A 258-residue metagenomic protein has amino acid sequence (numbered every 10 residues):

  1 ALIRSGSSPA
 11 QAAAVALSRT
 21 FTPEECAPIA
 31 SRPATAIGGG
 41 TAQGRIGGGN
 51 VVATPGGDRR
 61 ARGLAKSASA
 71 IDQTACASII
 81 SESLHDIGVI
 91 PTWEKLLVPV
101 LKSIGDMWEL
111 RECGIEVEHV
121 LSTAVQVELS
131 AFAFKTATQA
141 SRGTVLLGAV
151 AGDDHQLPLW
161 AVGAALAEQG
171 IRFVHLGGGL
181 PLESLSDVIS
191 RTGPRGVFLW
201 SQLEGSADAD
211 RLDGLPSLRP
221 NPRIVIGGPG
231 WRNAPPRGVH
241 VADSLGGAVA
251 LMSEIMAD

Functional and structural regions predicted by a protein language model:
A1-A137: Long amphipathic alpha-helical segments
R111-D258: C-terminal regulatory/effector modules of DNA-binding transcriptional regulators
